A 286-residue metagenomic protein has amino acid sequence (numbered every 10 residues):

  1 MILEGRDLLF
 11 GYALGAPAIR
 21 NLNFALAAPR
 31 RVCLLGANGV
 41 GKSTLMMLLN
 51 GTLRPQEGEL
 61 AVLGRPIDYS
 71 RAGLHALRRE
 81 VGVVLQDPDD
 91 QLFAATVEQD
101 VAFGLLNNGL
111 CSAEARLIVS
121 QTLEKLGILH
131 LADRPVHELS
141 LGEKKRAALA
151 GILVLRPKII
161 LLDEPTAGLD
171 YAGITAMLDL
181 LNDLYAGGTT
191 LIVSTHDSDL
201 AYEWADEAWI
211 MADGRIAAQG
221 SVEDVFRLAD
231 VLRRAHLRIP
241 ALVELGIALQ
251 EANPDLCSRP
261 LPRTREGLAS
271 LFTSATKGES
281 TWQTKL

Functional and structural regions predicted by a protein language model:
M1-G5, L9-N21, S70-G73: A short, flexible loop at the N-terminus of ABC-type nucleotide-binding domains that lies
L35-A37: The feature captures the beta-strand-to-loop junction immediately N-terminal to the Walker
N50: Helix-to-loop junction immediately C-terminal to a conserved catalytic motif
G58-Y69, L77: Conserved ABC transporter NBD signature motif
P135-L139: Conserved ABC ATPase signature
I160-D163: Catalytic Walker B motif of ABC-type/P-loop ATPase nucleotide-binding domains
D213-G214: Conserved ABC ATPase "signature" C-loop
